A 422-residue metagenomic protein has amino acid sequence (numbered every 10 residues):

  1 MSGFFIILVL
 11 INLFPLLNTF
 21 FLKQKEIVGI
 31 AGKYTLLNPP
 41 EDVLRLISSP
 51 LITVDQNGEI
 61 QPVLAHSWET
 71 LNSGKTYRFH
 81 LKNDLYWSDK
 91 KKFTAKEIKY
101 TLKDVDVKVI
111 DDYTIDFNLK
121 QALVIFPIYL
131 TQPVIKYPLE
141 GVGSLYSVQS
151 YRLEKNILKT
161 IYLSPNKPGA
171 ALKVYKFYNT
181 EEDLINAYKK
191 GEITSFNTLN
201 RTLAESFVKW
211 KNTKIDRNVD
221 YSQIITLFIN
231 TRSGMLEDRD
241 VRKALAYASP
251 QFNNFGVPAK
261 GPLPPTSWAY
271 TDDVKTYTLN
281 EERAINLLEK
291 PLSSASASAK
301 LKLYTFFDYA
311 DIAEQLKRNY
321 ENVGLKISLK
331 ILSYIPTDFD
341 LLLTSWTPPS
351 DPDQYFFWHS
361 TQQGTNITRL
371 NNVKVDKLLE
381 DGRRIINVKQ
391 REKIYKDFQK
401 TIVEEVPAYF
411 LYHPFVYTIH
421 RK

Functional and structural regions predicted by a protein language model:
G3-I7, E289-P348: Ligand/substrate-recognition segments at binding pockets and active sites
E26-N72, H80: N-terminal lobe/hinge region of extracytoplasmic solute-binding protein
S67-D106, A187: Aromatic- and charge-enriched surface segment that lines or borders ligand/interaction sites
L119-L172, E181-E182: Gly/Pro-rich hinge or "lid" segments in bacterial periplasmic/extracellular proteins
L163-S206: Ligand-site clamp/hinge motif
R232-W268, I402-P407: Periplasmic-binding protein-like
Y247, V257-P291, A310: Structural transition elements
S328-S333, F356-R421: Extracytoplasmic/peripheral linker and loop segments enriched in polar/acidic and small residues with frequent Thr/Pro
